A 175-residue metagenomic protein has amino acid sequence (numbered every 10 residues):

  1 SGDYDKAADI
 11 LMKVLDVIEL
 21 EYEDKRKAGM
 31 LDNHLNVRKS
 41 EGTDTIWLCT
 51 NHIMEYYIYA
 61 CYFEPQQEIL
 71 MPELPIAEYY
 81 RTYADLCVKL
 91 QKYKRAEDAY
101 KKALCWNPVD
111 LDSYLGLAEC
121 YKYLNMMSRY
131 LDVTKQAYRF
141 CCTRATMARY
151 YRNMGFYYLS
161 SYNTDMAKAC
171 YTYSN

Functional and structural regions predicted by a protein language model:
E19, P108, C142-A145: Short coil turns that delineate tetratricopeptide repeat
D24, Y79, S113, M147-Y150: TPR alpha-solenoid repeat register
